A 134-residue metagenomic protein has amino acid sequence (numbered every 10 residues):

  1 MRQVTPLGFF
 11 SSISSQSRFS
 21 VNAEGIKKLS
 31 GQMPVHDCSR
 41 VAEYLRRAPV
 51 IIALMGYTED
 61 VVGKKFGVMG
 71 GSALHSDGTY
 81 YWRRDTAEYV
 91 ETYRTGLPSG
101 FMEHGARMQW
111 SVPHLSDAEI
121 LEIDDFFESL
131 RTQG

Functional and structural regions predicted by a protein language model:
M1-G134: Alpha-helical interaction/linker modules in multidomain eukaryotic proteins
